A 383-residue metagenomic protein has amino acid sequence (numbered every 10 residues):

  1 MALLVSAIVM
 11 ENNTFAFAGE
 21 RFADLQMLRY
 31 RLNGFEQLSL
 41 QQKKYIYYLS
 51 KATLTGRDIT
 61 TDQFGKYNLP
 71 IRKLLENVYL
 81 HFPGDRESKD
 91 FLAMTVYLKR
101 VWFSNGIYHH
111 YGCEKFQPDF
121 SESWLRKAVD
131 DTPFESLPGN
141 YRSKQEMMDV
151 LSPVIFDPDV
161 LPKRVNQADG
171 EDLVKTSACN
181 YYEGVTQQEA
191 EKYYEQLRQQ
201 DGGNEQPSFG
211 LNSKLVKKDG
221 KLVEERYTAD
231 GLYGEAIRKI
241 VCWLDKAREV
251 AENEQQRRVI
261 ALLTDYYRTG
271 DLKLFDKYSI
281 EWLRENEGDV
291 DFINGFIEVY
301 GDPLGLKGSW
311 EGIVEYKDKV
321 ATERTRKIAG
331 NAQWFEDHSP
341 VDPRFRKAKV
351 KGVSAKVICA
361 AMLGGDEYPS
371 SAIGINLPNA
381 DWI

Functional and structural regions predicted by a protein language model:
M1-A7: Bacterial N-terminal signal peptides
F15-L74: N-terminal-proximal low-complexity accessory segments that begin disordered and transition into the first
D24, T60, F64-Y67, E87 (+3 more regions): Intrinsic-disorder-associated interaction segments
G34, Q42, L49-R57, L75-F82 (+5 more regions): Sec/Tat-exported extracytoplasmic proteins
R57-D62, R86, Q255-I260: Surface-exposed patches in mature extracellular/periplasmic domains of secreted proteins
T61, P70-A93: Post-signal peptide N-terminal segment of secreted/secretory-pathway proteins
V96-I383: Contiguous, non-catalytic segments that form substrate-binding/exosite surfaces or channel walls
